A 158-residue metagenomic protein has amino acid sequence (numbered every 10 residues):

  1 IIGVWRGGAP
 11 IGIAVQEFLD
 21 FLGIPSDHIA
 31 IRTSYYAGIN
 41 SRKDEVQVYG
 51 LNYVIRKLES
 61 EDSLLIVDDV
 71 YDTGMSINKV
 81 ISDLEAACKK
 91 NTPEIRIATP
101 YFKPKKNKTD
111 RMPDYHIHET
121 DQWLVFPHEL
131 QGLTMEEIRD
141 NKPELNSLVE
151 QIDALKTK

Functional and structural regions predicted by a protein language model:
I1-K158: PRPP-associated nucleotide enzymes
